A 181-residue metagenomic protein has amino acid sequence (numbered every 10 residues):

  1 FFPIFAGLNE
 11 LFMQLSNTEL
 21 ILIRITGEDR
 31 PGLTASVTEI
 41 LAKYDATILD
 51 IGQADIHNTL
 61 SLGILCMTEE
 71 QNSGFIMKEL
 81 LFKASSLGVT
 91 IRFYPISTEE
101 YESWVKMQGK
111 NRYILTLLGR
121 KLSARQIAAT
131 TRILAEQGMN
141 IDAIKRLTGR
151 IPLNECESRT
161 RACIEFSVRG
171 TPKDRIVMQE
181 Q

Functional and structural regions predicted by a protein language model:
F1, F12-M13: Initiator methionine at the very start of the polypeptide chain
P3-N9: Short, positively charged and aromatic/hydrophobic N-terminal segments
M13-Q181: A conserved regulatory-domain signal marking ACT and ACT-like small-molecule sensing domains and adjacent regulatory
